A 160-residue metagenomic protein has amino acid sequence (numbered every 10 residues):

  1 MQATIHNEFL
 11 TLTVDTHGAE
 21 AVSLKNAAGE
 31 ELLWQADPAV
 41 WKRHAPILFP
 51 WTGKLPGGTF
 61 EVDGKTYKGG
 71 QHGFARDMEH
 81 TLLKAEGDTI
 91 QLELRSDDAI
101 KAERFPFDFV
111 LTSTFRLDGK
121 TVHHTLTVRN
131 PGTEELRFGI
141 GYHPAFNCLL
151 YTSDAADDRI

Functional and structural regions predicted by a protein language model:
M1-V62, T66-G70: Beta-strand-rich N-terminal accessory domains
A3, V22, I90, V122-H124: Hydrophobic residues embedded in beta-strands of well-ordered beta-sheets
I5, K101-F138, Y142-P144, L149: Acidic, contiguous internal or C-terminal segments within carbohydrate-active enzymes that form a structured patch used
H6-E8, G18, K54, F74-D77 (+2 more regions): Residues that act as N-cap/strand-start positions at coil-to-secondary-structure junctions
G70-G119: Extended, loop-rich substrate-binding clefts of extracytoplasmic carbohydrate-active enzymes
Y151-I160: Single conserved hydrophobic/aromatic residue that forms the stacking wall/gate of nucleotide- or nucleobase-binding
